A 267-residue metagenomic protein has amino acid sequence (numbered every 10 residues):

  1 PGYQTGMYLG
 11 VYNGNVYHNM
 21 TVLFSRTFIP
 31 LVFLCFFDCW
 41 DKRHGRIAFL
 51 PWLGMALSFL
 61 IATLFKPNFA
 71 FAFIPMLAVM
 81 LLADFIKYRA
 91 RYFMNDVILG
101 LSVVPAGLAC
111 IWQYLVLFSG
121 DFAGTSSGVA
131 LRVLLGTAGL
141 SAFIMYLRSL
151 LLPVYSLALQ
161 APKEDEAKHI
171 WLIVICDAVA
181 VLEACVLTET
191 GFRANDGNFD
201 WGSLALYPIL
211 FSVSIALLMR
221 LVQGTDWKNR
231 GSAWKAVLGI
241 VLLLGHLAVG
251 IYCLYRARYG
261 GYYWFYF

Functional and structural regions predicted by a protein language model:
P1-L23: Aromatic- and kink-enriched transmembrane "portal" helix at the membrane-lumen/periplasm boundary that abuts
V22-F33, A72, M76, M80 (+2 more regions): Hydrophobic core segments of transmembrane alpha-helices in multi-pass, intramembrane catalytic enzymes
F24, I29-L50: Membrane-interface transmembrane helices that cradle and orient dolichyl/undecaprenyl
L34-D41, A83-Y88, A216-R220: Membrane-water interface at transmembrane helix exits
W40-L50, G54, Y88, Y92-M94 (+2 more regions): Membrane-interfacial, low-structure loops and terminal tails that flank and connect transmembrane helices in multi-pass
P51-P67, F73: Membrane-interface alpha helices of multi-pass inner-membrane proteins
F73-V104: Perimembrane helix-loop-helix junctions
V103-C110, F118-F267: Transmembrane helical bundles and short interhelical boundary loops of multi-pass, membrane-embedded
